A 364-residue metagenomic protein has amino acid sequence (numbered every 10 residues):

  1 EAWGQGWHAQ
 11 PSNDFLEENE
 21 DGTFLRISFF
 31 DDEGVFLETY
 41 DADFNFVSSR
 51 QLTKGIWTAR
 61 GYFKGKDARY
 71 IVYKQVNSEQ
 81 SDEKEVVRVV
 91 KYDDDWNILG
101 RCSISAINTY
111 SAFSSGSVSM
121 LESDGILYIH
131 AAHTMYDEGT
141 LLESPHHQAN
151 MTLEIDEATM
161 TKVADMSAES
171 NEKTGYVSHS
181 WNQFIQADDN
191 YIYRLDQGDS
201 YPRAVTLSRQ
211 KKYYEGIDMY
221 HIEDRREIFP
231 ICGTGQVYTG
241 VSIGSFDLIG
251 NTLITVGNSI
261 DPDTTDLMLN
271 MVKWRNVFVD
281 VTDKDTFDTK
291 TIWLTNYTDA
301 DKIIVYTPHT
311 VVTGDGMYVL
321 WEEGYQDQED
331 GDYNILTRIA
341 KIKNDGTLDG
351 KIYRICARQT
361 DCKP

Functional and structural regions predicted by a protein language model:
E1-P364: Extracellular, repeat-based ectodomains that mediate carbohydrate processing or recognition
